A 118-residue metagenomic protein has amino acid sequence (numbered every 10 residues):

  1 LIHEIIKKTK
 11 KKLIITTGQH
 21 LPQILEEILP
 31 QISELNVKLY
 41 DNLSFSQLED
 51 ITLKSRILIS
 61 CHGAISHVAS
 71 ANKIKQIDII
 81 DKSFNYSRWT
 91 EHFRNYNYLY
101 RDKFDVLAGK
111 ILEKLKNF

Functional and structural regions predicted by a protein language model:
L1-D81: Donor-binding and catalytic core of enzymes assembling or modifying cell-surface/extracellular glycoconjugates
L39, H67-F118: Nucleotide-sugar donor-binding patch of glycosyltransferase catalytic domains
